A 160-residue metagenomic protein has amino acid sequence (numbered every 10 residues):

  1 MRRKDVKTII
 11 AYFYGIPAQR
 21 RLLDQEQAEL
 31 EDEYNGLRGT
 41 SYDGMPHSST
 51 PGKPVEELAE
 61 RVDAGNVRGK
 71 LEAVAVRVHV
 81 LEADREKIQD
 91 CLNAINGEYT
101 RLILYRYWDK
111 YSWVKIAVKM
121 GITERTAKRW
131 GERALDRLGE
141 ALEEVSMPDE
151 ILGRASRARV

Functional and structural regions predicted by a protein language model:
M1-C91, E143-V160: N-terminal interaction/assembly modules
I88, A127-A141: DNA major-groove recognition helices of helix-turn-helix
A94-Y111: Short amphipathic alpha helix immediately N-terminal
D109-T126: Helix-turn-helix DNA-binding module
